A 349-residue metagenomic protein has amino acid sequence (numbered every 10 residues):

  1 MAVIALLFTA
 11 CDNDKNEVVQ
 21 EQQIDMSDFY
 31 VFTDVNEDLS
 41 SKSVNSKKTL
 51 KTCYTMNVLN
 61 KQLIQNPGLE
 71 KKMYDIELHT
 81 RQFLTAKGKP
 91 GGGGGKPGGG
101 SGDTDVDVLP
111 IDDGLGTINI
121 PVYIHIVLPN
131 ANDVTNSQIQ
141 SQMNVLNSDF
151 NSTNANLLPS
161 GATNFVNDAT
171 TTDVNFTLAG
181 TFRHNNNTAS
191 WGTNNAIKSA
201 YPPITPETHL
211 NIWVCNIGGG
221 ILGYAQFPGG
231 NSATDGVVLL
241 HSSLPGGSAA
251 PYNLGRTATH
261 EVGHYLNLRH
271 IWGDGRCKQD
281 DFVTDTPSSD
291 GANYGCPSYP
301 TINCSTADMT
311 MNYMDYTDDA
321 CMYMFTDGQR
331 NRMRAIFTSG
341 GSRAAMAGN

Functional and structural regions predicted by a protein language model:
L7-A10: C-terminal motif of bacterial Sec signal peptides marking the signal peptidase cleavage site
D12-K15: Bacterial signal peptide processing site
I24-T208: Propeptide-to-catalytic entry region of secreted or membrane-anchored zinc metalloproteases
N130-V134, A249-N253, T317-M324, R330: Active-site rim elements
T135-Q142, L254-A258, Q329-R332, S342: Stable alpha-helical elements in mature extracytoplasmic
S141-S298: Metzincin-family zinc-dependent endopeptidase catalytic domain
C277-N349: Replace "(M1/M4/M9/M12/WLM)" with "(e.g., M1/M4/M8/M9/M12/M26/WLM)" and add "not limited to" to clarify scope
